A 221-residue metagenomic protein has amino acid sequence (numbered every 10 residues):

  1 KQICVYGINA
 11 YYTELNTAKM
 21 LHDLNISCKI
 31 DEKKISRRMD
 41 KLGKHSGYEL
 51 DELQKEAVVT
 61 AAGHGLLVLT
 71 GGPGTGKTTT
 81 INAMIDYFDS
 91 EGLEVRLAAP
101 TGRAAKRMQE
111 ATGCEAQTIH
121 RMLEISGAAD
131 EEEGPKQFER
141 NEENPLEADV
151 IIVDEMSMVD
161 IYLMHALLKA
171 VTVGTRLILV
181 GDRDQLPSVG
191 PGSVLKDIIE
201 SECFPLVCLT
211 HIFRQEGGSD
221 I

Functional and structural regions predicted by a protein language model:
K1-I221: Conserved ATP-binding/catalytic motifs of P-loop helicase motor domains
